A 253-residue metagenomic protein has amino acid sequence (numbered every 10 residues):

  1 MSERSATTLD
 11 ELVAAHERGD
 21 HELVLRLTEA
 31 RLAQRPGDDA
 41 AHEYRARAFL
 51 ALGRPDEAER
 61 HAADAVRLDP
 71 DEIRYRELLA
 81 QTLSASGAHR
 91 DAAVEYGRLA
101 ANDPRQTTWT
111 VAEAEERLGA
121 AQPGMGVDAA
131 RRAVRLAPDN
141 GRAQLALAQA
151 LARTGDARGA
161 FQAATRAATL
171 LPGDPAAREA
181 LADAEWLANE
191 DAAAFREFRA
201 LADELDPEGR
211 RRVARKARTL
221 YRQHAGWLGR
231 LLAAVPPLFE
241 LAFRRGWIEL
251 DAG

Functional and structural regions predicted by a protein language model:
R4-A40, Y44-A51, Q81, A85 (+1 more regions): Alpha-helical segment of the N-proximal tetratricopeptide repeat
R18-R26, L52-D64, S86-R98, A120-R132 (+2 more regions): Structural signature of tandem alpha-helical TPR/SEL1-like repeats, specifically the intra-repeat loop/turn
L32-A33, V66, G97-A101, V134 (+2 more regions): A conserved position within tetratricopeptide repeats
P36, P70, P104, P138 (+2 more regions): Short coil turns that delineate tetratricopeptide repeat
R158-T165, T169-L171, P175-G253: Eukaryotic alpha-helical solenoid repeat scaffolds
